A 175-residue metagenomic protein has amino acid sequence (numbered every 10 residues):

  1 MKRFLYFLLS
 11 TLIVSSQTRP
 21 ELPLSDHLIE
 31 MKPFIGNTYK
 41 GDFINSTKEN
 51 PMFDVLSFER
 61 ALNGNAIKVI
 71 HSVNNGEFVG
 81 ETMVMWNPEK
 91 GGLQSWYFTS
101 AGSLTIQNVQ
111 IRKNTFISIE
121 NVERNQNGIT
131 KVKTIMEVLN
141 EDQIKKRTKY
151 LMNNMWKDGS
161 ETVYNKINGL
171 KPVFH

Functional and structural regions predicted by a protein language model:
R3-L12: Sec-dependent N-terminal signal peptides
V14-P20: Bacterial Sec-dependent signal peptides at the C-terminal "C-region" and cleavage site
Q17, Q143, Y150-H175: Edge beta-strand at a domain terminus
P23-T38: N-terminal helix-cap/turn-to-beta initiation motif at the start of protein domains
G41-I44, K68-N74, S95-F98, S118-R124 (+1 more regions): Short beta-strand segments that buttress and anchor functional surface loops
K48-M52, L93, N154-D158: Tryptophan-centered short beta-strand motifs
D54-R60, H71, E81-W86, T105-Q110 (+4 more regions): Hydrophobic/aromatic beta-strand elements that line small-molecule binding cavities or substrate pockets in beta-rich
N74-S103: Mid-length scaffold segments of soluble, non-membrane domains
